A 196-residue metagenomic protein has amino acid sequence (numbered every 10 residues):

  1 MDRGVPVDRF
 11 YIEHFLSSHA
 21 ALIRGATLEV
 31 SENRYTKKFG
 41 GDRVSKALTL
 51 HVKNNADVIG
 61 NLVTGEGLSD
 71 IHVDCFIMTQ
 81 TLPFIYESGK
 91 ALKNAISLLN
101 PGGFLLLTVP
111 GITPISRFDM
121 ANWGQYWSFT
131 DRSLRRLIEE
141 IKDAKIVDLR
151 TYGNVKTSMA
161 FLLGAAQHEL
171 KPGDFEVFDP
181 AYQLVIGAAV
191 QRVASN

Functional and structural regions predicted by a protein language model:
M1-A21: Class I SAM-dependent methyltransferase Rossmann-like catalytic core, especially the SAM/SAH-binding loop
D2-R3, T79-L82, M120-A121: Surface-exposed cleft-lining segments at the edges of enzyme active sites
D8-Y11, D57-N61, K171: Short gly/ser/thr-rich secondary-structure transition/capping motifs
F10, H14, I71, D131-R132 (+1 more regions): A structural signal for well-ordered alpha-helical segments within the folded catalytic domains of diverse enzymes
F15-H19, G65, N94, L137: A generic secondary-structure signal
A21, G41, S69, P180-Y182: Short, flexible hinge/linker loops that cap or flank conserved catalytic cores
A26-S116, V190: Conserved SAM-binding loop
G89-K90, N94-I96, N100-N196: S-adenosyl-L-methionine-dependent methyltransferase catalytic module, highlighting the catalytic core
